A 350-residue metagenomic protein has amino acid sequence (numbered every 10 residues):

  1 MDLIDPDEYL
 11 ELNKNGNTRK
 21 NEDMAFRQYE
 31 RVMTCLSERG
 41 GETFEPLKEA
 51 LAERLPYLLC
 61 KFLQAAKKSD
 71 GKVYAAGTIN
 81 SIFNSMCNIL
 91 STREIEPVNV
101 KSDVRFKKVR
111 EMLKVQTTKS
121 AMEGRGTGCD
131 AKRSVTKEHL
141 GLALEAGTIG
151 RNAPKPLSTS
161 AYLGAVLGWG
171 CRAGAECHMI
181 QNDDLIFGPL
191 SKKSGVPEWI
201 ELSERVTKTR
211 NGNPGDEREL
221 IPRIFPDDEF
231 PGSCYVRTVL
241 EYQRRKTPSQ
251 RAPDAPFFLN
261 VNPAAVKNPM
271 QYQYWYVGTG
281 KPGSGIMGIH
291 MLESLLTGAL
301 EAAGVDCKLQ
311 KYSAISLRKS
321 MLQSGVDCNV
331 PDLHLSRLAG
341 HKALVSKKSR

Functional and structural regions predicted by a protein language model:
M1-R350: Extended, non-catalytic subsegments within catalytic or DNA/protein-binding/adaptor domains
